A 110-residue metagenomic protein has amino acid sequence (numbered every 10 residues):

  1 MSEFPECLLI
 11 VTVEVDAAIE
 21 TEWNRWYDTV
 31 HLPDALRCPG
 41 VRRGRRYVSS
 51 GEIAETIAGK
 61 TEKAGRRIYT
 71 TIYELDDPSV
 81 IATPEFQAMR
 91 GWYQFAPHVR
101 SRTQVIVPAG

Functional and structural regions predicted by a protein language model:
M1-G110: Macromolecular interaction modules
